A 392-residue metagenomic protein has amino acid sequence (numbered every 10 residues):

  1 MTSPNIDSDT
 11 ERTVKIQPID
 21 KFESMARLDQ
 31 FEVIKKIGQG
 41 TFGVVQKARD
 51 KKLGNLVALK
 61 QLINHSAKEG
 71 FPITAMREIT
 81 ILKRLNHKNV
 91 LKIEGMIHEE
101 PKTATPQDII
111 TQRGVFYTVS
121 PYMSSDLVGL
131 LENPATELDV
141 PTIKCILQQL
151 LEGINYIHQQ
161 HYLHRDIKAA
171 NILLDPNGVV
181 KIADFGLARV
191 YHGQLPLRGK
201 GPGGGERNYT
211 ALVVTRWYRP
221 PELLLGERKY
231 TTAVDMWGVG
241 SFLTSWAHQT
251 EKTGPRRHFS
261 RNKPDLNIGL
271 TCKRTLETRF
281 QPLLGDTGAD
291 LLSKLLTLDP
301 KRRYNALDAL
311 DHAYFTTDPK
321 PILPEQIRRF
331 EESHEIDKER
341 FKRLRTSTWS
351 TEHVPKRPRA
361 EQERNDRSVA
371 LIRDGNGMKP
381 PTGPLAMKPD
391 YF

Functional and structural regions predicted by a protein language model:
V44-N64: Glycine-rich ATP phosphate-binding loop
N86-I97, P106: Conserved HxN/HPN-centered segment at the entrance to the catalytic loop of eukaryotic protein kinase-like domains
P101-P121, V128-G129: A conserved loop-to-beta-strand element in the N-lobe of protein kinase catalytic cores that borders the ATP-binding
I146-L147: Activation segment signature within eukaryotic-like protein kinase domains
H158-D175: Catalytic-loop of the protein kinase fold
W246-L291: C-terminal lobe substrate-recognition/regulatory segment of protein kinase catalytic domains
K320-Y391: C-terminal intrinsically disordered, low-complexity extensions immediately downstream of enzyme catalytic cores
